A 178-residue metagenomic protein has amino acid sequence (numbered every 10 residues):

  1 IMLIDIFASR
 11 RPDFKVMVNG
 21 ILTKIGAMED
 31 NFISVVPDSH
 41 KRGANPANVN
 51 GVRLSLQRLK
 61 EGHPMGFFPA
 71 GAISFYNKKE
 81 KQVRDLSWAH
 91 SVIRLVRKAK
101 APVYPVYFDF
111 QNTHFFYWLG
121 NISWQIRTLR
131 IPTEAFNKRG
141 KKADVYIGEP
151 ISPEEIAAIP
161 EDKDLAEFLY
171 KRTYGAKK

Functional and structural regions predicted by a protein language model:
I1-A44: Catalytic core of membrane glycerolipid acyltransferases/transacylases, capturing the structured, soluble-facing
N48-K178: Non-catalytic C-terminal accessory region of glycerolipid acyltransferases and related lyso-lipid remodeling enzymes
